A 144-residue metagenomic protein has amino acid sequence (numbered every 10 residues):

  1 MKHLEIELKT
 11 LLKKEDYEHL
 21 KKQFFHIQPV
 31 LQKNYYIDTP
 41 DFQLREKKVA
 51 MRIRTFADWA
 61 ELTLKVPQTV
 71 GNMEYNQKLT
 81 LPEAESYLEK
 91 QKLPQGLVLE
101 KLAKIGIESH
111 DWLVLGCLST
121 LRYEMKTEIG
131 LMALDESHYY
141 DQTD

Functional and structural regions predicted by a protein language model:
M1-D144: Phosphate-end processing signature that detects enzymes handling 5′-triphosphorylated RNA and polyphosphate
